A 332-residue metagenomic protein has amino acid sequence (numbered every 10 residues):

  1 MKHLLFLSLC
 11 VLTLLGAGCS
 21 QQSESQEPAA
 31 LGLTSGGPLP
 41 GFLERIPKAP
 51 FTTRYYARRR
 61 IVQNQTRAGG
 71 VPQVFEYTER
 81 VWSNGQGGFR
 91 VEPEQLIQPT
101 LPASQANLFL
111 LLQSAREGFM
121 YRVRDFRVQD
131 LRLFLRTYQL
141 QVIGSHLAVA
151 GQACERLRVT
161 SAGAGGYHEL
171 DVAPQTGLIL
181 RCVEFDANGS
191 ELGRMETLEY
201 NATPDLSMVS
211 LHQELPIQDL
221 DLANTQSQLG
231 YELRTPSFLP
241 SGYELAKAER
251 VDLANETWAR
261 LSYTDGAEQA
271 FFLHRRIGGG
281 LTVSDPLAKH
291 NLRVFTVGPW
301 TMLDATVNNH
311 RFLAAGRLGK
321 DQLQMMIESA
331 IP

Functional and structural regions predicted by a protein language model:
M1-F6: Bacterial N-terminal signal peptides that target proteins for export
L15-G18: C-terminal motif of bacterial Sec signal peptides marking the signal peptidase cleavage site
S20-Q22: Bacterial signal peptide processing site
E27-P47: N-terminal low-complexity, Pro/Thr/Ser-rich intrinsically disordered segments that act as propeptides or flexible
T52-T53, V62-T66, V74-R80, G85 (+7 more regions): Short, solvent-exposed recognition patches
R90, I179-L180, L192, A246 (+1 more regions): Generic structural signal for well-ordered beta-strand positions
F119-Y167: Intrinsically disordered, low-complexity linker/loop segments enriched in Gly/Pro and charged/polar residues
A148-L215: Gly/Pro-enriched, hydrophobic low-complexity segments that function as extracytoplasmic propeptides/linkers
